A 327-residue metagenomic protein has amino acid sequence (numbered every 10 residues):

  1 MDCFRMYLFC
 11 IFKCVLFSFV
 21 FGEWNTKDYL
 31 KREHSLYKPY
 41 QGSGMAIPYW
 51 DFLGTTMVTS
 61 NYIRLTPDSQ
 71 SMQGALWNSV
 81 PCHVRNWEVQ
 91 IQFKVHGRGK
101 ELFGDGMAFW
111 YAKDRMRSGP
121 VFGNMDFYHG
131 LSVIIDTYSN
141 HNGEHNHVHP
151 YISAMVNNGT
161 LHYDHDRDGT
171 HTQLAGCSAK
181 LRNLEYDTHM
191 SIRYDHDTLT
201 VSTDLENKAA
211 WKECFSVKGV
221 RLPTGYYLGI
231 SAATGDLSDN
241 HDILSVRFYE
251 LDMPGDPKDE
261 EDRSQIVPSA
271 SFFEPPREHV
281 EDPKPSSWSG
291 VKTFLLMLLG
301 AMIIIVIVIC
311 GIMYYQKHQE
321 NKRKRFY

Functional and structural regions predicted by a protein language model:
D2, Y7-K13, F19-Y327: Polar, low-complexity loop segments and adjacent catalytic/binding residues used for recognizing and processing sugar
